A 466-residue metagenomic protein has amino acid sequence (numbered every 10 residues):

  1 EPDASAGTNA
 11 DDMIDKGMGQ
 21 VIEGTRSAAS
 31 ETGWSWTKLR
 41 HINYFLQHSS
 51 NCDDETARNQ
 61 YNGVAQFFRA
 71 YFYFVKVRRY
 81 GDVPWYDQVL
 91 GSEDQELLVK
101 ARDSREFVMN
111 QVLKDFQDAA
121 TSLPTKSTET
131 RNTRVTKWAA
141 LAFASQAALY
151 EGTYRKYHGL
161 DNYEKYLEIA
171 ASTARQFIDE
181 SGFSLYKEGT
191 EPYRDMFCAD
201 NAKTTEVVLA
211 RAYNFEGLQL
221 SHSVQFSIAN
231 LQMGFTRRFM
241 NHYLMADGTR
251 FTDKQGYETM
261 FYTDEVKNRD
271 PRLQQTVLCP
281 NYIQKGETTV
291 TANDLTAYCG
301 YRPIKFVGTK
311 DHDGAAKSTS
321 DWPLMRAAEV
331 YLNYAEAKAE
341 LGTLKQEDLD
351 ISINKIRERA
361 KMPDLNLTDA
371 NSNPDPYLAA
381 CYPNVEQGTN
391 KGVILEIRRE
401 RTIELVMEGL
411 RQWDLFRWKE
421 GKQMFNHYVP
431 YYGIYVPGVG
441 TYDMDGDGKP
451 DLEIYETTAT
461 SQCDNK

Functional and structural regions predicted by a protein language model:
E1-I14, V83, M109, F116-D118 (+4 more regions): An aromatic- and glycine-enriched ligand-binding surface/loop that stacks and positions planar moieties
N9-Y80, E96-N110, K114-T130, Y262 (+4 more regions): Conserved, well-structured interaction surfaces
C52-N62, K156-K165, L341-L349: Structural helix-adjacent loops and short alpha-helical linkers that scaffold large soluble proteins
A57-G63, T128-A140, T190, E386: A glycine-rich, coil/turn loop motif that links secondary-structure elements
V108, N366-G388, P437-N465: Surface-exposed intrinsically disordered loops and tails
V266-R359: C-terminal substrate/ligand-recognition segments
